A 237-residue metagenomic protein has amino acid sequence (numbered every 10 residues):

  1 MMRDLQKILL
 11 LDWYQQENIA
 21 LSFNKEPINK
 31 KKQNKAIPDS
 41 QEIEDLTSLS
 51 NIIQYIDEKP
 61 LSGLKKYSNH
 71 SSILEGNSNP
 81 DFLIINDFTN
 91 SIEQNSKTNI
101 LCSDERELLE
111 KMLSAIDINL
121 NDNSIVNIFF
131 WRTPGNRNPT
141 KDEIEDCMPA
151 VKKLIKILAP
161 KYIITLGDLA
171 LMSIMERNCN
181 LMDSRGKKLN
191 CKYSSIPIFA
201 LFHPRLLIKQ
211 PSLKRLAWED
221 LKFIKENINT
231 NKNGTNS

Functional and structural regions predicted by a protein language model:
M1-K7: Intrinsically disordered, low-complexity regulatory segments in eukaryotic proteins
L5, W13, A20-S237: A polyanion-binding, active-site-adjacent surface
